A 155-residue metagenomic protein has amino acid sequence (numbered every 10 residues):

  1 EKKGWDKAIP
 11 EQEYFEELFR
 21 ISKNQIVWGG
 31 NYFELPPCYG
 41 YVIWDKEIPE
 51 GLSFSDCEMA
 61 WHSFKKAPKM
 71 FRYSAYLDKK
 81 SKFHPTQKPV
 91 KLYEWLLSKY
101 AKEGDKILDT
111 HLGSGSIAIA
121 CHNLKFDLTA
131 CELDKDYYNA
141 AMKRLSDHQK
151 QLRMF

Functional and structural regions predicted by a protein language model:
E1-F155: Class I S-adenosyl-L-methionine
